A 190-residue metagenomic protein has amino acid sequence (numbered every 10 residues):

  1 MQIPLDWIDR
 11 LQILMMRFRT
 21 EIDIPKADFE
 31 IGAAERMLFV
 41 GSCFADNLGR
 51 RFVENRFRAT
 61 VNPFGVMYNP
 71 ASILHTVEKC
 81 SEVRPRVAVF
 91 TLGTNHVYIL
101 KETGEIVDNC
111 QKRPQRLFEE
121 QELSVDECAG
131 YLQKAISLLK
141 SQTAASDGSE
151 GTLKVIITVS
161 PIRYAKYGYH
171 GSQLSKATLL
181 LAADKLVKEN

Functional and structural regions predicted by a protein language model:
Q2-N190: Extracellular glycan-modifying ectodomains
